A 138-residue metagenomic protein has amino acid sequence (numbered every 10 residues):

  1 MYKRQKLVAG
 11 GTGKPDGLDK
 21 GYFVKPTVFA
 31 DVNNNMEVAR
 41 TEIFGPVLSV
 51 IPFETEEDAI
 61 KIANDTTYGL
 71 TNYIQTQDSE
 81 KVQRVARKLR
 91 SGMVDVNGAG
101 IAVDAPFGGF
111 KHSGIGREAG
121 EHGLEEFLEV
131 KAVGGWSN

Functional and structural regions predicted by a protein language model:
M1-Q5: Conserved small/polar residues in nucleotide/adenosyl-binding loops
K6-L7, G69: Residue-level detector of anion-binding/catalytic polar loops
L7-G11, I74-Q75: Short beta-strand segments
G11-G17: Short, solvent-exposed loop/turn elements at beta->coil junctions and helix N-caps that rim active or binding pockets
F23-N138: Conserved C-terminal structural/oligomerization subdomain of aldehyde/semialdehyde dehydrogenase
